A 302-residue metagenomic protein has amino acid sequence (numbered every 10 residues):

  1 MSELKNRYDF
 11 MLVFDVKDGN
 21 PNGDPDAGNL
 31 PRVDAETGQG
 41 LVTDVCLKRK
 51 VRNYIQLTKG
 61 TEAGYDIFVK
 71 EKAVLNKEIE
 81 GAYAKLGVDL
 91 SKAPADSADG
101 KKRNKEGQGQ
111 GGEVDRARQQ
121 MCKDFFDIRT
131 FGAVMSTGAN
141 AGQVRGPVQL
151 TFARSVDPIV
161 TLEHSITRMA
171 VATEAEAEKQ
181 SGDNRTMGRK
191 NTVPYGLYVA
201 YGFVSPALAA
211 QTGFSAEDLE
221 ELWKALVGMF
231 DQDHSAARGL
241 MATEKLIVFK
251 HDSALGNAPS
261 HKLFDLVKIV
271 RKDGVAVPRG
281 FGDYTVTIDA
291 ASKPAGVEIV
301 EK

Functional and structural regions predicted by a protein language model:
M1-K302: RNA-binding basic/glycine-rich loop and surface signature characteristic of RAMP-family CRISPR effectors
